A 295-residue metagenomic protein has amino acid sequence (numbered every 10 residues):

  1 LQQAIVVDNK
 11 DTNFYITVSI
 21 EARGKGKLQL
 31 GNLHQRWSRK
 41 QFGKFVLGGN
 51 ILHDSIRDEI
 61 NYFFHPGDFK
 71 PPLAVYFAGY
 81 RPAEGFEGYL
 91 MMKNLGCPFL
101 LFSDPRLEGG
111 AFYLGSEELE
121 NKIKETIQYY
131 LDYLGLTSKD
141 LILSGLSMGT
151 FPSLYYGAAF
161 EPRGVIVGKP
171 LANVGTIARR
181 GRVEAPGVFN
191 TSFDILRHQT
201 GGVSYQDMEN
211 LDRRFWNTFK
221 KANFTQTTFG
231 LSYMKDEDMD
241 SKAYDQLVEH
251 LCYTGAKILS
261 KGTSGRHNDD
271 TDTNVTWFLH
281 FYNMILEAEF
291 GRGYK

Functional and structural regions predicted by a protein language model:
L1-G48: Beta-strand-enriched, solvent-exposed domains that form extended recognition/catalytic surfaces
G48-C97, L101-E108, L231: Short, surface-exposed "cap/lid" segments of acyl-processing enzymes
L107-G115: Glycine-rich "HGGG/HGxG" loop immediately N-terminal to the catalytic nucleophile of the alpha/beta-hydrolase
L114-L136: Alpha/beta-hydrolase active-site loop
G135-G149: Alpha/beta-hydrolase fold nucleophile elbow
P152-Y156: Hydrolases whose catalytic domains are alpha/beta-hydrolase-1, hotdog thioesterase, or metallo-beta-lactamase-like
A158-T200: Hydrolase active-site cap/lid region
E184-S260, H267-Y294: The feature captures the conserved acid-bearing segment of alpha/beta-hydrolase catalytic domains
